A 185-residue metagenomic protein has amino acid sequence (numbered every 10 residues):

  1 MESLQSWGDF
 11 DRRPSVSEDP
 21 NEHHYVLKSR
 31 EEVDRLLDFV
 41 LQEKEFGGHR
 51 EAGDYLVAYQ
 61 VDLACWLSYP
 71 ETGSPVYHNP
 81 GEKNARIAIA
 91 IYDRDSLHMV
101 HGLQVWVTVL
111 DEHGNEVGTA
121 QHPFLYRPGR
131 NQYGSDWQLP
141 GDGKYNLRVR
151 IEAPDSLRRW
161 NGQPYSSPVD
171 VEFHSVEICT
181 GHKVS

Functional and structural regions predicted by a protein language model:
W7-R86, V184: Beta-strand-rich domain onsets/edges
H23-H24, A64, N146, D170-I178: Non-globular disordered terminal and juxtamembrane segments underlying protein topogenesis/assembly
E43-E45, T72-P75, Q104, G118-Q121 (+1 more regions): Short structured motifs
K83-D95: Beta-strand-rich structural segments
N84-R86, G102-W106, K144: Exposed beta-strand and adjacent loop surfaces of beta-rich binding modules that mediate intermolecular recognition
A90, T119-P154: Short, solvent-exposed, Trp/other aromatic-anchored flexible loops in extracytoplasmic proteins
D93-L110, E116-T119: Short flexible loop/turn segments that cap and initiate beta-strands
W160-S185: Short beta-strand elements
